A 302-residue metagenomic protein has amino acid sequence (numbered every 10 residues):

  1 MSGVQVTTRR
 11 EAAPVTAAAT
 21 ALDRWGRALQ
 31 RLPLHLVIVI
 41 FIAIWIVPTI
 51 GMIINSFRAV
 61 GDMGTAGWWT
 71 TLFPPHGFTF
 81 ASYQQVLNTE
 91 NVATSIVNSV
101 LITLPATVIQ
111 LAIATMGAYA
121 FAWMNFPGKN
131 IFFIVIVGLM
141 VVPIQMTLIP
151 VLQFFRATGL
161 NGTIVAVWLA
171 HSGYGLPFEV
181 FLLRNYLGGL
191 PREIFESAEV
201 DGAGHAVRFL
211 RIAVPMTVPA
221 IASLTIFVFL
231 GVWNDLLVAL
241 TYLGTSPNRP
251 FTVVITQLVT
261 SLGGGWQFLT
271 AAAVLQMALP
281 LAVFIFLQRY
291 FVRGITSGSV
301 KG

Functional and structural regions predicted by a protein language model:
M1-R27: Short, Lys/Arg-rich, polar N-terminal cytosolic tail immediately upstream of the first transmembrane signal-anchor
Q30-G302: A structural signal for multi-pass alpha-helical bundles of membrane permease subunits that mediate small-molecule
